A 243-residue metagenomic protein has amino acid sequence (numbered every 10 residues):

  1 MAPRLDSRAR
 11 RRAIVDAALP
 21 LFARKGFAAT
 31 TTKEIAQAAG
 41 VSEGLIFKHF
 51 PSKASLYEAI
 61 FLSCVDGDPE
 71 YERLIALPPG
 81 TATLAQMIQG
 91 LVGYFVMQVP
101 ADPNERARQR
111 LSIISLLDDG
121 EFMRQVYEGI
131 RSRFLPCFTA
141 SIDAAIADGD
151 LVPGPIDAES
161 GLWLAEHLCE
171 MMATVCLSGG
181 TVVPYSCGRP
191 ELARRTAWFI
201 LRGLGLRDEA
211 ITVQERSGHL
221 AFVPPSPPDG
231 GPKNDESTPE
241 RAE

Functional and structural regions predicted by a protein language model:
M1-A9, R73-P78, A210-E243: N-terminal intrinsically disordered/low-complexity leader segments
A2, E105, M123-S132, I146-F199 (+1 more regions): Hydrophobic/aromatic-rich alpha-helical bundle segments in the mid-to-C-terminal region
R10-A18, I35, I60-C64, D68 (+1 more regions): Generic hydrophobic, amphipathic alpha-helix propensity
A13, L21-S55, A59-I60: Helix-turn-helix
K53, I60-C64, I88-L91, I130-F134 (+2 more regions): Hydrophobic/aromatic residues within well-ordered alpha-helical segments
A59, E72-A107, A158-A165, A193: Hydrophobic alpha-helical connector segments
S63-Y71, D102, S115, D119 (+3 more regions): A short secondary-structure junction motif
F95, Q109-L116, A165, C169 (+1 more regions): Short alpha-helical scaffolding segments that buttress acidic/His motifs in well-ordered protein cores
